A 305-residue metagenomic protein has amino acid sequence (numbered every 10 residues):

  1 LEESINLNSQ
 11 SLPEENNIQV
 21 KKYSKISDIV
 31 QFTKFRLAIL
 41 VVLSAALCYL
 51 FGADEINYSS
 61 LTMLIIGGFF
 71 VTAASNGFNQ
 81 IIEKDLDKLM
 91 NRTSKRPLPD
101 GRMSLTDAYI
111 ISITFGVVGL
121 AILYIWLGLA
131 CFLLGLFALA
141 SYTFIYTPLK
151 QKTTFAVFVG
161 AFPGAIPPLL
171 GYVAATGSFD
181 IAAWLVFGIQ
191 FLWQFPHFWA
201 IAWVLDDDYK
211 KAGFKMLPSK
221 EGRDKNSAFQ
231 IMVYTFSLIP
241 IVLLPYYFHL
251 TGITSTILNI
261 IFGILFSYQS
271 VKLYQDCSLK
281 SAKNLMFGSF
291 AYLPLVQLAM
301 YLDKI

Functional and structural regions predicted by a protein language model:
N6-Y23, I82-M103, W199-K225: Cytosolic, membrane-interface loops and tails of multi-pass inner-membrane proteins
K34-F51, F162-A165: The first (N-terminal) embedded transmembrane alpha-helix
L43-A45, Y49-K84, R92, L133-F144 (+1 more regions): Membrane-embedded alpha-helical segments that form the functional core of polytopic membrane enzymes, especially those
F70-F78, A140-P148, I189-D206, I239 (+1 more regions): Transmembrane alpha-helical segments that form the membrane-embedded catalytic/substrate-channel core of multi-pass
R92-L133, G222-Y246: Multi-pass membrane catalytic core of lipid/isoprenoid biosynthesis enzymes
L105-A175: Intramembrane alpha-helical segments
L169-A182, L238-P245, Y292-I305: Hydrophobic alpha-helical transmembrane segments in multi-pass integral membrane proteins
N226, S267-L295: Interfacial loop-to-transmembrane junctions
